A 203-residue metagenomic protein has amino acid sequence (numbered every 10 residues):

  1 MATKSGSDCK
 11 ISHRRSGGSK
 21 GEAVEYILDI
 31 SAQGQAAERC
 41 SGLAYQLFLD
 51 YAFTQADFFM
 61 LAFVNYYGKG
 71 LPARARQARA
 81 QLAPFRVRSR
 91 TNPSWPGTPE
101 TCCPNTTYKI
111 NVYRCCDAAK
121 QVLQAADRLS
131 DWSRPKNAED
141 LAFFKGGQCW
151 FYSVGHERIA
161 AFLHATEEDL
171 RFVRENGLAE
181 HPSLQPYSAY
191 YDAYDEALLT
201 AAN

Functional and structural regions predicted by a protein language model:
A2-N203: Structured alpha/beta or helical-core interaction and ligand-binding surfaces enriched in interleaved
